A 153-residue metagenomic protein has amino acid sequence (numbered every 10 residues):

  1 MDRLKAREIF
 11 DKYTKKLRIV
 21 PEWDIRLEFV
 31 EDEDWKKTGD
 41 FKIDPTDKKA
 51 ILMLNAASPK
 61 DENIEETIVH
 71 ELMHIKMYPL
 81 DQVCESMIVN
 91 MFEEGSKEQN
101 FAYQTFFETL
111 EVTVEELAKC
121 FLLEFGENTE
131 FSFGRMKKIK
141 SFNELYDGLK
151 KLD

Functional and structural regions predicted by a protein language model:
M1-E62, P79-D153: Metalloprotease/metallohydrolase-associated module, dominated by Zn2+-dependent proteases
E66-P79: Active-site recognition of the HExxH zinc-binding catalytic motif
